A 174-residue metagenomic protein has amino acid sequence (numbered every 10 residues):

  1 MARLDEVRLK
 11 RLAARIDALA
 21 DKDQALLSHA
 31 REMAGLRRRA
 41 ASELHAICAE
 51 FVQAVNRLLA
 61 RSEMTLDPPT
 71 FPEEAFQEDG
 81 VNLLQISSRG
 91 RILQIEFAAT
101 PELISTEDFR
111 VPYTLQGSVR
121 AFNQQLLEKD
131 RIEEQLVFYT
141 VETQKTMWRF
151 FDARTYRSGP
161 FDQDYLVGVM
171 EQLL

Functional and structural regions predicted by a protein language model:
M1-A20: Acidic, low-complexity proline/glycine-rich segments
M1-D5, L115-F122: Short charge-dense sequence patches
R8-R11, A25, Y165: Exposed alpha-helical structural elements
D17-T70: Contiguous, amphipathic alpha-helical segments that mediate oligomerization or scaffolding in large protein assemblies
A41-L44, F51-V55, L84-I86, L93-I95 (+2 more regions): Generic hydrophobic secondary-structure signal
F51, F71, F76, F97 (+6 more regions): Phenylalanine-focused residue identity feature
E63-V119: Amphipathic, interaction-prone secondary-structure segments
Q124-L174: Glycine-rich, aromatic-bearing surface loops/beta-hairpins
